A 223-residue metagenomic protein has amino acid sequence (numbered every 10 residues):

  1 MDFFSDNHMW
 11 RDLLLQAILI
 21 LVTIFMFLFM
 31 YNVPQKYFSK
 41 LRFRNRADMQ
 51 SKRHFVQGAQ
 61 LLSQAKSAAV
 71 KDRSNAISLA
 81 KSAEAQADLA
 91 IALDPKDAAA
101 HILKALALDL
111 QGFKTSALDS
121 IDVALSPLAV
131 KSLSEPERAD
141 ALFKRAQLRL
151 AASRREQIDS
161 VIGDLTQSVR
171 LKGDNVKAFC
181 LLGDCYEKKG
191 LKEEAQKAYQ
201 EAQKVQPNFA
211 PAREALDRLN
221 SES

Functional and structural regions predicted by a protein language model:
M1-R53, K114: Long, contiguous interaction/recruitment modules in multidomain scaffold/adaptor proteins
R44-L93: Alpha-helical segment of the N-proximal tetratricopeptide repeat
S51, A98-A99, S132, A139 (+2 more regions): Helix-start (N-cap) detector for alpha-helical repeat units in TPR-like alpha-solenoids, especially tetratricopeptide
A90, V123-A124, K131, Q167-S168 (+1 more regions): Canonical positions in the second alpha-helix
